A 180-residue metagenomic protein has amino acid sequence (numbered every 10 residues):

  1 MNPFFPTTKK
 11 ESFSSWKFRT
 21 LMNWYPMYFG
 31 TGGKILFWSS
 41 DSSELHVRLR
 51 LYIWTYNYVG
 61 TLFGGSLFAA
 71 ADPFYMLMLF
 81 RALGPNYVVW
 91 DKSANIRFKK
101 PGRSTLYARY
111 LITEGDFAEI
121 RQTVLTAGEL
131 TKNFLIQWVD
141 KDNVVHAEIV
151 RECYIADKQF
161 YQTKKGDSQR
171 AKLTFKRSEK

Functional and structural regions predicted by a protein language model:
M1-G30, W54, Y58: Alpha-helical membrane-targeting segments
N2-S12, G102, T113-K180: HotDog/MaoC-like acyl-thioester-processing domains
G30-I35, K92-F98, E119-R121: Short structured motifs
G30-T61: Catalytic strand-loop segment that frames the active site of acyl-thioester-processing enzymes
T31, S43-L45, W90-A94, S104-A108 (+1 more regions): A generic structural signal for short beta-strands and their flanking turns/coil linkers
W38-S43, K99-L106, V139-V144: A short, structured loop/turn motif at beta-sheet edges
W54-F74: Hot-dog-fold acyl-thioester-processing enzymes
M78-G115: Hydrophobic beta-strand-centered segment that forms part of the acyl-chain substrate-binding groove
